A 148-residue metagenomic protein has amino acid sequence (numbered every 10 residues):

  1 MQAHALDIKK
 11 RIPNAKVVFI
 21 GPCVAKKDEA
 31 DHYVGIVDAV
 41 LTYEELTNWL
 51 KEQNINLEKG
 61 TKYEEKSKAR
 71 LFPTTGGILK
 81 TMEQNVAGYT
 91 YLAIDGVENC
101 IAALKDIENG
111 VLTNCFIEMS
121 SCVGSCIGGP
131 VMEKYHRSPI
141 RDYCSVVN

Functional and structural regions predicted by a protein language model:
M1-N148: Iron-sulfur-associated redox domains of electron-transfer enzymes in respiratory and anaerobic energy metabolism
